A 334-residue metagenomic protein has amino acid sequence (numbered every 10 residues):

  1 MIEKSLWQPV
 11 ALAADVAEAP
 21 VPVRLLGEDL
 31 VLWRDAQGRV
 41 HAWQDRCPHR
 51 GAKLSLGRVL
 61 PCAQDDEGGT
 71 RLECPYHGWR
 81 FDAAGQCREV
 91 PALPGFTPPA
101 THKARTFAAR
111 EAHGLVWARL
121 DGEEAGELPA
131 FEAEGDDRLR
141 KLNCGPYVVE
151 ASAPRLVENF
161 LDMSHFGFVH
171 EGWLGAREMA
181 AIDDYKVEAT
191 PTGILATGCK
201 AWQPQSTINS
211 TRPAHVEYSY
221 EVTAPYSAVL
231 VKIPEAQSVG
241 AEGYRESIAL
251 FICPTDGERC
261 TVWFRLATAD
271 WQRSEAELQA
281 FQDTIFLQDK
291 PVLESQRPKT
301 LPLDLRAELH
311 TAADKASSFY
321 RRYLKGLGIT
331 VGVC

Functional and structural regions predicted by a protein language model:
M1-D15: An N-terminal hydrophobic leader/cap segment in hydrolases
E3-W7, Q86-L93, H165-V169, L230-E235: Short Pro/Gly-enriched beta-strand edge/turn motifs at strand-loop
K4, K103, R110-A112, Y244-E246 (+1 more regions): A short, structural micro-pattern
W7, E18-P22, D29-L30, T106 (+4 more regions): Short, acidic/polar N-cap/turn motifs at the starts of alpha helices
W7-V10, H41, L115-W117, V229 (+2 more regions): Ordered hydrophobic segments in well-structured contexts
A11-K141: Rieske [2Fe-2S] iron-sulfur-binding domain
L128-C334: C-terminal catalytic domain of Rieske-type non-heme iron oxygenases
